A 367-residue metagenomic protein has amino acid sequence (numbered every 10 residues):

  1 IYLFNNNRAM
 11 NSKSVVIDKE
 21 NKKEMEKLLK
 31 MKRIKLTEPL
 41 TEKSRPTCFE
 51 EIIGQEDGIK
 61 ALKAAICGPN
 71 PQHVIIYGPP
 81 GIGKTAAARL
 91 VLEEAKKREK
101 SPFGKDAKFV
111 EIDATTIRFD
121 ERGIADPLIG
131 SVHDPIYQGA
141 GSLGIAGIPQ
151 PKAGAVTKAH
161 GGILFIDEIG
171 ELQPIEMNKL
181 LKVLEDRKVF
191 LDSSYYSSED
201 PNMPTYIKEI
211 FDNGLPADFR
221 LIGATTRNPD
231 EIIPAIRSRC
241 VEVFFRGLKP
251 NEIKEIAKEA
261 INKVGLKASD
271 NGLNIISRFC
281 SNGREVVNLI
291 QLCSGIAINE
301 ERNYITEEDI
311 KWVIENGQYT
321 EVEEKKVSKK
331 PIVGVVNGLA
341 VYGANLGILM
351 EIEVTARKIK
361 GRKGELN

Functional and structural regions predicted by a protein language model:
K35-Y77: Pre-Walker A (pre-P-loop) alpha-helix and adjacent loop at the N terminus of AAA/AAA+ ATPase modules, a conserved
I66-C67, P71-I117: Walker A/P-loop
K97-S131, I136, S198-D200: AAA+/P-loop NTPase substrate/partner-engagement loops
T115-R118, T226, V241-K254: Conserved AAA+ ATPase "SRH/arginine-finger" region at the nucleotide-binding site
H133-Y137, A153, I175-G214, P234-A235: Conserved catalytic/switch belt of AAA+ P-loop NTPases
L266-S281, I305-D309: Short conserved motifs of the RecA-like P-loop NTPase core
F279-S294, N303-E307: The conserved phosphate-sensing helix
N303-N367: C-terminal engagement/docking regions of AAA+ P-loop ATPases
